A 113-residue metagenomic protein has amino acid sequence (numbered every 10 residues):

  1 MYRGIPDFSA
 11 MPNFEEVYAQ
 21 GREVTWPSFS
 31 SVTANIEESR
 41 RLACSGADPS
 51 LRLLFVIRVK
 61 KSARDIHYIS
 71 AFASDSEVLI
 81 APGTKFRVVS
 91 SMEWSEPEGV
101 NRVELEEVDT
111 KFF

Functional and structural regions predicted by a protein language model:
M1-I69: Internal glycine-rich, Lys/Arg-flanked active-site/core loops of soluble domains
D65-F113: Conserved NAD+-utilizing ADP-ribose enzyme module
